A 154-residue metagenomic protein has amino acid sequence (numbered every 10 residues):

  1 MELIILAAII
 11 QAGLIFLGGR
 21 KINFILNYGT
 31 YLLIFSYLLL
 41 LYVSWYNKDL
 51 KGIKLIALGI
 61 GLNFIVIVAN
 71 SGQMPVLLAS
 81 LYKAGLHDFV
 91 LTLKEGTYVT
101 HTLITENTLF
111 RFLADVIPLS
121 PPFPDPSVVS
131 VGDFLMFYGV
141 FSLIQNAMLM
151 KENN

Functional and structural regions predicted by a protein language model:
M1-Y37: Transmembrane alpha-helical insertion/packing segments
A8, I60, F112, S127-S130 (+1 more regions): Hydrophobic transmembrane-helix microenvironments that flank and shape a buried ionizable site
L14-R20, L41-N47, F141: Hydrophobic alpha-helical transmembrane segments
Y28-F35, P126-Y138: Membrane-interface loop-to-helix entry segments
L39-V68: Interfacial segments of alpha-helical transmembrane regions
L62-L86: Transmembrane alpha-helix/helix-exit interface in multi-pass inner-membrane proteins
L78-V128: Extracytosolic (periplasmic/ER-lumenal) interhelical loops and adjacent juxtamembrane/interface segments of multi-pass
N146-N154: Membrane-interface capping segments at transmembrane-helix boundaries
